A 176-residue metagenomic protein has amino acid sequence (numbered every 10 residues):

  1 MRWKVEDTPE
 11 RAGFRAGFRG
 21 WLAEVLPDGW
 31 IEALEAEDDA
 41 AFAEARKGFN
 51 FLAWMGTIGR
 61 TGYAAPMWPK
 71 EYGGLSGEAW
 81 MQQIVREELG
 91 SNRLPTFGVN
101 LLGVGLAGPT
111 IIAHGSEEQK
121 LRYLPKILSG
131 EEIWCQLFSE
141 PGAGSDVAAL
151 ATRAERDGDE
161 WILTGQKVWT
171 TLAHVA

Functional and structural regions predicted by a protein language model:
M1-L101, Q119-R122, K126-S129, I133 (+1 more regions): Amphipathic, small/basic residue-rich leader segments at the start of a protein or domain
F42-E44, P109, S145-A148: Short, solvent-exposed polar/charged micro-motifs at secondary-structure junctions
W54, T61, G108, R156-D157: Alpha-helical hydrophobic/aromatic positions enriched in membrane-embedded helices and signal peptides
L75, H114, E118-A176: Glycine-rich, Trp-frequent "lid" loop and neighboring beta-strands that shape and gate the flavin cofactor pocket
V99-E118, G144: N-terminal glycine-rich flavin-associated loop
